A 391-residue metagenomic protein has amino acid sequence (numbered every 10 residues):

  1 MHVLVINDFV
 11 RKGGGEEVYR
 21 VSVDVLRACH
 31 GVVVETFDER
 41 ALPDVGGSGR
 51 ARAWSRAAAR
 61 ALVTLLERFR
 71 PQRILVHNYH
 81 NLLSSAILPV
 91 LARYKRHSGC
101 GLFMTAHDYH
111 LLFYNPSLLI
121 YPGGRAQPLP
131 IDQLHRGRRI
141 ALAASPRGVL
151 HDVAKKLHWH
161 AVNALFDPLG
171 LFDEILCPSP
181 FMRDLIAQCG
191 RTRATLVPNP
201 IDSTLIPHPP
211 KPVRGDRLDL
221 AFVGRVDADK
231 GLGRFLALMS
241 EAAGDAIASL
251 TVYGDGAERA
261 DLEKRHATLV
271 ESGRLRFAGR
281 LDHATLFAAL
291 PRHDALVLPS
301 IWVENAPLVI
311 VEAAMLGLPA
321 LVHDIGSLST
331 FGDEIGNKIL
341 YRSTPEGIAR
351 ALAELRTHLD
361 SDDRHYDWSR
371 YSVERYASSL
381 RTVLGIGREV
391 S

Functional and structural regions predicted by a protein language model:
E17-V21, L218, F222-E241, A257-D261: A conserved mid-protein helix/loop that constitutes part of the nucleotide-sugar donor-binding site
H110, P122-E174, D184: Membrane-proximal helix-turn-helix segments that form the acceptor-binding/catalytic region of lipid-linked
F181, P200: Carbohydrate-associated surface elements
E263-L281: Nucleotide-activated donor-binding/catalytic signature segment of Leloir-type glycosyltransferases, i.e., the conserved
P291-N305: Acidic donor-binding loop of glycosyltransferase active sites
I310, P319-V322: Short hydrophobic beta-strand element within catalytic cores of glycosyltransferases and related nucleotide-activated
N337-E346, E354-H358: Conserved acidic donor-binding segment of nucleotide-sugar-dependent glycosyltransferases
L359-G387: A charged, aromatic-enriched C-terminal amphipathic alpha-helix characteristic of glycosyltransferases across folds
